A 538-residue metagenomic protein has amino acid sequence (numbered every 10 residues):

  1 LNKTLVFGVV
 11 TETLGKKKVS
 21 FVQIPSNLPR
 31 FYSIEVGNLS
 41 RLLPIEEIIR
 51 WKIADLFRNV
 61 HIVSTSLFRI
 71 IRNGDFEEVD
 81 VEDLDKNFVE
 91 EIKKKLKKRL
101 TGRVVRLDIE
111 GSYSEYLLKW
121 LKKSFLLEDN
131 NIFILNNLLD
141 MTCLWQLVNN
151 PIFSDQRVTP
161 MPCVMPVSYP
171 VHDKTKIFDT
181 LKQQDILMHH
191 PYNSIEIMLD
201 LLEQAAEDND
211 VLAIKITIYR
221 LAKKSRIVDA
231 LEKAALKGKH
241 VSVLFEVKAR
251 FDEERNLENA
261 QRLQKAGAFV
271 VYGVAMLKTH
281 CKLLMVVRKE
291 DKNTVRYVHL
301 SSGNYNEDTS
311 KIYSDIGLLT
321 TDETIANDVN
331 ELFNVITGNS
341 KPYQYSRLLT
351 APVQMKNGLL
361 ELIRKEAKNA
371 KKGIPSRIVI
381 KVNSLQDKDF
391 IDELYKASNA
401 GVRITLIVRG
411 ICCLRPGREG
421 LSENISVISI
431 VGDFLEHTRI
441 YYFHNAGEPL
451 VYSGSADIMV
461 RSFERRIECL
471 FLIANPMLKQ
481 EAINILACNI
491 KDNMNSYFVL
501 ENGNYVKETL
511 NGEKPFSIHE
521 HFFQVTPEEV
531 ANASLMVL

Functional and structural regions predicted by a protein language model:
L1-I378, K396-A400, C412-L538: N-terminal localization/anchoring segments of enzymes in phospholipid and broader phosphate metabolism
F390: Polyanion-binding catalytic cores of nucleic-acid enzymes and NTP/SAM-utilizing transferases
R403-I407: Hydrophobic alpha/beta core scaffold segments
